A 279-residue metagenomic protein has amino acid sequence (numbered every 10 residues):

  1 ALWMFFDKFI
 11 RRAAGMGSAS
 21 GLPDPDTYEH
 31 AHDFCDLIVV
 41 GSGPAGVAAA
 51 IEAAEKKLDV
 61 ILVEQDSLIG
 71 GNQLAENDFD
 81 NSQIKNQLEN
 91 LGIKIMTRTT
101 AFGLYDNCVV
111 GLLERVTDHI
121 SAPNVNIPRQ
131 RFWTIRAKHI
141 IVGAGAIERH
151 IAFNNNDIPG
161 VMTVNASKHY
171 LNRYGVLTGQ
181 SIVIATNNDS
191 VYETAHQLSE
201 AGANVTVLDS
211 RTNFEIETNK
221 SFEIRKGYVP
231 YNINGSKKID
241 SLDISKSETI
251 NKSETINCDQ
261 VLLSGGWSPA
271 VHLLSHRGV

Functional and structural regions predicted by a protein language model:
A1-V279: Residues forming the flavin
